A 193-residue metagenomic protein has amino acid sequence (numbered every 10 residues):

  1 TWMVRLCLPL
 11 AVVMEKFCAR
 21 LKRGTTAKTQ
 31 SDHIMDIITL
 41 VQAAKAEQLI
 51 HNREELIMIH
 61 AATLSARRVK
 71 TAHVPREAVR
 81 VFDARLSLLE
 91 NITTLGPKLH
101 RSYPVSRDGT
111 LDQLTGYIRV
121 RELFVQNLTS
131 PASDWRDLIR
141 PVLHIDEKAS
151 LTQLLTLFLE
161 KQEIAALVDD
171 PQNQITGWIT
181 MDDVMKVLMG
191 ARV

Functional and structural regions predicted by a protein language model:
T1-A43: Membrane-embedded alpha-helical segments of inner-membrane proteins
K28-V193: Soluble cytosolic regulatory domains appended to membrane proteins
